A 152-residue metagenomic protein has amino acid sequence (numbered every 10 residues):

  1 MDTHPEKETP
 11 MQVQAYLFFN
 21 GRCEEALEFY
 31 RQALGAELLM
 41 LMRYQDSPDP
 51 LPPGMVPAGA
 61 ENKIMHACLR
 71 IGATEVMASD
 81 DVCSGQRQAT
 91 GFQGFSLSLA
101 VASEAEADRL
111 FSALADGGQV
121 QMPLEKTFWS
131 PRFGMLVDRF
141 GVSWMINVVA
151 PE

Functional and structural regions predicted by a protein language model:
D2-T9, V13, L39-M42, R70 (+2 more regions): Vicinal oxygen chelate
L17-A73: Core segments of cupin and vicinal oxygen chelate
I64, F92-G94: Extracytoplasmic
